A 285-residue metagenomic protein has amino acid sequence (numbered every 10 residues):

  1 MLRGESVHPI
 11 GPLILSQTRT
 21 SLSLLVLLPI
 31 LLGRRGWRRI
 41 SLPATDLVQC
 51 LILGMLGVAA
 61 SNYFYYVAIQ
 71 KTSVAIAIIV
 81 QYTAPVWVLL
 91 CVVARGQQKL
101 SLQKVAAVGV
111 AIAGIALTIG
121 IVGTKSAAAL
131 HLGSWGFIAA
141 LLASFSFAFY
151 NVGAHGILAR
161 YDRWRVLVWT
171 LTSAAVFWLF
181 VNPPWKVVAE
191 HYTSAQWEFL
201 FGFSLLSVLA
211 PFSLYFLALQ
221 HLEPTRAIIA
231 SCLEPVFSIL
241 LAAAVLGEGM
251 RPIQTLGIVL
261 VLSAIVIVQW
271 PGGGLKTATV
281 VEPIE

Functional and structural regions predicted by a protein language model:
M1-L2, L15, R19, A68 (+9 more regions): Hydrophobic/aromatic residues within transmembrane alpha-helices of multi-pass small-molecule transporters
M1-P9, T18, L22, N62-T72 (+4 more regions): Juxtamembrane C-cap of transmembrane helices in multi-pass membrane transport proteins
V7-A60, W87-C91, V110, F145-Y150 (+4 more regions): Transmembrane alpha-helices of multi-pass small-molecule transport proteins
H8-L13, Q17, L42-L47, V105 (+3 more regions): Juxtamembrane helix-entry segments on the extracytoplasmic side of multipass membrane proteins
I14-L25, N62-K99, A143, P224-A243: Specific alpha-helical transmembrane segments that line the substrate/conduction pathway and gating interfaces
S23-D46, G57, I112-H131, G156 (+3 more regions): Membrane-interface helix-cap regions at the ends of transmembrane helices in multi-pass membrane proteins
R35-A75, Q81, L117, S204-L222: Specific transmembrane alpha-helical segments of multi-pass solute transporters/efflux pumps, especially DMT/EamA
W37, P85-F145, I253, I258-E285: Juxtamembrane helix-loop boundary signature in multi-pass membrane transporters
